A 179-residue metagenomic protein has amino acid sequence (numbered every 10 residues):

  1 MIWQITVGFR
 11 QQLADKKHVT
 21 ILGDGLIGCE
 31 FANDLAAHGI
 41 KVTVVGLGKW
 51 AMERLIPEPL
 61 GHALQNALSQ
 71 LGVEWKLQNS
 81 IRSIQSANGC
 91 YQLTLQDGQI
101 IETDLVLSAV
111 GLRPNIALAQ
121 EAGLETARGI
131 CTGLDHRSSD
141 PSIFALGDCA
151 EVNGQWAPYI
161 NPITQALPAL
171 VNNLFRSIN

Functional and structural regions predicted by a protein language model:
M1-A14, I100-N172: FAD-site-proximal beta/loop scaffold in flavoenzymes
I2, L22-G25: Glycine-rich Rossmann-fold phosphate-binding loop(s) that bind the pyrophosphate of adenine dinucleotide cofactors
W3, Q78-R82, Q96-G98: Conserved SAM/SAH-binding loop
K17, Y91, D104: Conserved acidic residues
H18-T20, I27-S83, P162-I163: Rossmann-like dinucleotide-binding cores of NAD(P)H-dependent redox enzymes
G25-G28, V171: Catalytic nucleophile loop
Q85-I100: Conserved beta-strand-loop-beta-strand element in the redox core of flavoprotein oxidoreductases
R176-N179: Short arginine-rich
